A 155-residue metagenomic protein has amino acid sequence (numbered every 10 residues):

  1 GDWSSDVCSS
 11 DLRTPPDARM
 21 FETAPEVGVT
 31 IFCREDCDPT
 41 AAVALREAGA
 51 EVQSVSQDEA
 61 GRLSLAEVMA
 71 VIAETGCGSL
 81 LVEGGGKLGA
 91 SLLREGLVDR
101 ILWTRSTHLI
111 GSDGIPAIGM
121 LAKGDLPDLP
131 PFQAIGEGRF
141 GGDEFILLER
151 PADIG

Functional and structural regions predicted by a protein language model:
S5-T75, K87-A90, D153-I154: Active-site ligand-binding patch in enzyme domains
C8, I31, V82, D99 (+1 more regions): Residue-level signal for inorganic ion chemistry
E35, G84, R105-T107: Short secondary-structure boundary segments
D36-C37, L121-G155: Conserved histidine-centered catalytic loops in small-molecule metabolism enzymes
G78: Short acidic/polar active-site loop segments enriched in Thr and Asp
G84-G86, G96: A short acidic Gly-Thr/Ser loop motif
E95-F132: Flexible, gly/pro- and Lys/Arg-enriched active-site loops
